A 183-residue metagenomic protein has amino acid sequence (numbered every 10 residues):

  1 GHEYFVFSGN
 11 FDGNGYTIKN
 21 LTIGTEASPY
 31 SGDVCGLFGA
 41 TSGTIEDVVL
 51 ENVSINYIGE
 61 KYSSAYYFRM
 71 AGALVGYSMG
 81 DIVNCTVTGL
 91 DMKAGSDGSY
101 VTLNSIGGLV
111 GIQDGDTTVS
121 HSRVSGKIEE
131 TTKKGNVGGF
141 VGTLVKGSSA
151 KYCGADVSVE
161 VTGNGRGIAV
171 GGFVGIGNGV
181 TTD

Functional and structural regions predicted by a protein language model:
G1-D183: Surface-exposed repetitive/solenoidal architectures
